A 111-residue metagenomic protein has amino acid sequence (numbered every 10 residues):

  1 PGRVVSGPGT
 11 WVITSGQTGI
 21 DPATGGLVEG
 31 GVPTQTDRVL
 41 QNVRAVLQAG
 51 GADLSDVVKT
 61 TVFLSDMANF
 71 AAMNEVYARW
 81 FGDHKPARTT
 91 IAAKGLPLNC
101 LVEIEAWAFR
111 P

Functional and structural regions predicted by a protein language model:
P1-P111: Short, polar/acidic, helix-capping and beta-turn segments at strand->helix junctions that line the mouths
